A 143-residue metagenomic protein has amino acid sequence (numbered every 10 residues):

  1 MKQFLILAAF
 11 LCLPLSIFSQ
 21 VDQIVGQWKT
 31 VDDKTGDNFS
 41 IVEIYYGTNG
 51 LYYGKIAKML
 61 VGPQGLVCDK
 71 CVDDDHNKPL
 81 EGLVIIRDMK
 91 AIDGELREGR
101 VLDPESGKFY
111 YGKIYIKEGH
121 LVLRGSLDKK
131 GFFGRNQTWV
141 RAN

Functional and structural regions predicted by a protein language model:
F4-S19: Sec-dependent N-terminal signal peptides
I17-Q27: N-terminal helix-cap/turn-to-beta initiation motif at the start of protein domains
D22-Q23, G36-D37, L80-E81, F132-G134: Short coil-to-beta-strand transition motifs
T30-D103, F109-Y110: Central antiparallel beta-sheet cores of small beta-barrel/beta-sandwich binding domains
K70-N77, V122-K130: Short aromatic-glycine motifs in intrinsically disordered, low-complexity regions
E118-L121, L127-N143: Edge beta-strand at a domain terminus
